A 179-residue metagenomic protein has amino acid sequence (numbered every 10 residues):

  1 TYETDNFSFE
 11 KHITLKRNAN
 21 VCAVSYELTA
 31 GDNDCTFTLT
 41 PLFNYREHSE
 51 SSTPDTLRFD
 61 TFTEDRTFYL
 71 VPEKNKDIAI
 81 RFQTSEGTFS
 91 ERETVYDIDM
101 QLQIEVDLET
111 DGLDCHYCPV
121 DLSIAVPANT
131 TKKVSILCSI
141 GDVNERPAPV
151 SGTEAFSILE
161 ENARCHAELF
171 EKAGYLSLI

Functional and structural regions predicted by a protein language model:
T1-I179: Acidic, mature catalytic/reactive cores of soluble proteins
